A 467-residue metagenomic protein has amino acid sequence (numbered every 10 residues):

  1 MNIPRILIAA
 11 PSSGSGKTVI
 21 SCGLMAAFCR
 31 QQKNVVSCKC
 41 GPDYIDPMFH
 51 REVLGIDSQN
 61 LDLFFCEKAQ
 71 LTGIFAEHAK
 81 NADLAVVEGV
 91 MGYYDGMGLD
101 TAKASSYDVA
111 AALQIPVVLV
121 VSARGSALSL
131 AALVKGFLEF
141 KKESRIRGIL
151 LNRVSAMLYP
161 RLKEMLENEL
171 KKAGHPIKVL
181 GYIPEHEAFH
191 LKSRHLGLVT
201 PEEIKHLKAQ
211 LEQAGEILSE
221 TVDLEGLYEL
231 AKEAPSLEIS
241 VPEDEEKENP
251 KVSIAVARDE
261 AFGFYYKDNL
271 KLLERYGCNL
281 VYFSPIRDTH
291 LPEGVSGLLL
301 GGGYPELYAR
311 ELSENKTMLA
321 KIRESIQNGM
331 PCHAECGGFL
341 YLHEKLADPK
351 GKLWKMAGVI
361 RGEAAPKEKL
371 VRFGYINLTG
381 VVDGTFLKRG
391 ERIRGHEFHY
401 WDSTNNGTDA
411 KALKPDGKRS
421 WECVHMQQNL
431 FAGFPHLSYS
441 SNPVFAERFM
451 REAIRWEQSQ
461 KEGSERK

Functional and structural regions predicted by a protein language model:
N2-P4, K247-S253: A short, charged/proline- and glycine-enriched loop that marks the coil->beta-strand transition at the N-terminal
N2-V19, M25-L113, V121-G148, R153-K163 (+1 more regions): ATP-dependent carboxylate-amine ligase catalytic core
L7, V86-E88, V118, L150 (+3 more regions): Structural motif
I115, H175-I177, Q327-P331: A short helix->loop->beta-strand "cap" motif at the edges of active sites that frequently abuts
A127-E246: Internal gly/pro-rich beta-alpha loop/helix module that stabilizes soluble enzyme cofactors or their anionic handles
E220, E248-N249, F262-L272, N279 (+2 more regions): C-terminal and late-domain segments of enzyme folds
P250-S325: Phosphate-binding active sites in nucleotide-utilizing proteins
P305-T385: Cysteine-nucleophile active-site neighborhood
